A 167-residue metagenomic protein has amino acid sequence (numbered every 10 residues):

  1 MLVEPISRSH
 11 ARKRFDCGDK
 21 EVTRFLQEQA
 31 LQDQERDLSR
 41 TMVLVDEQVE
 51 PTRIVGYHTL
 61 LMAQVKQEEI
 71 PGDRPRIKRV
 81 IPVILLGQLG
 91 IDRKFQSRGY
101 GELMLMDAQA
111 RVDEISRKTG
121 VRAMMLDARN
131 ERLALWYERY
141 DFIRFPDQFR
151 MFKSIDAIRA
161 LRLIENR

Functional and structural regions predicted by a protein language model:
M1-R98, E102-R167: Non-catalytic substrate-recognition and accessory regions of acyl/acetyltransferase enzymes
